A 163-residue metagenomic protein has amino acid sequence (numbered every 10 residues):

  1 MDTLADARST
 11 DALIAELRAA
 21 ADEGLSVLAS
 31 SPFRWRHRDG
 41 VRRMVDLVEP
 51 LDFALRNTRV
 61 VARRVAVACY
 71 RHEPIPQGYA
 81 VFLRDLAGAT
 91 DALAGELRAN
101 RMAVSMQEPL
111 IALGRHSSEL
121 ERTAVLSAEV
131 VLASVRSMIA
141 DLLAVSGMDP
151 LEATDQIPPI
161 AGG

Functional and structural regions predicted by a protein language model:
M1-T10, H37, V48, V67 (+1 more regions): Low-complexity, proline/glycine- and charge-rich juxtamembrane/linker segments of membrane proteins
M1-V27, M44: Non-transmembrane accessory domains of multi-pass membrane transporters/channels
D22-G40: Conserved catalytic-core motifs characterized by acidic clusters
L25, V41-G163: Soluble C-terminal extramembrane regulatory/interaction domains of multi-pass membrane proteins
